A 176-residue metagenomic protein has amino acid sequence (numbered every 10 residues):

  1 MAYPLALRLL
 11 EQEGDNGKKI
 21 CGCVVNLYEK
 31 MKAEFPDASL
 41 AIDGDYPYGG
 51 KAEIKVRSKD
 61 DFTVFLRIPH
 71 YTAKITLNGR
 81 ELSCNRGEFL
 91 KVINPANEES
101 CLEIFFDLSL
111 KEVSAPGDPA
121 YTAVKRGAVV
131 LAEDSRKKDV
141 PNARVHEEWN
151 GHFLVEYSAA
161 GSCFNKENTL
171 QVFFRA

Functional and structural regions predicted by a protein language model:
M1-K55, N85, E103-A176: C-terminal beta-rich recognition modules with glycine/proline-rich loops and embedded aromatic residues
A38, L77, L82, N97-E103: N-terminal and secondary-structure boundary signal
A41-G44, L90-N94: Beta-strand-rich interaction surfaces with strong enrichment in secreted/lumenal proteins
K55, D60-P69: Surface-exposed beta-strand/loop patches in extracellular or lumenal glycoproteins
F62-F65, V92-L108, V113: C-terminal beta-strand-rich structural cap/linker in extracellular carbohydrate-active enzymes
T72-I93, L110-G117: Solvent-exposed beta-strand/loop surfaces of large extracellular or lumenal domains
